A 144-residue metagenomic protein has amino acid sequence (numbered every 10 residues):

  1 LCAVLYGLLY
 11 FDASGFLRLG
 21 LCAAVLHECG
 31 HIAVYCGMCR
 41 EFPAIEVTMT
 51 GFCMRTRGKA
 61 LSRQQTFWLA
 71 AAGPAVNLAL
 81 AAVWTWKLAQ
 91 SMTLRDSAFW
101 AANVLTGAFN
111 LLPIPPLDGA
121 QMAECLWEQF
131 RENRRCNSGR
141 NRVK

Functional and structural regions predicted by a protein language model:
L1-K144: Hydrophobic transmembrane alpha-helices and their immediate loop junctions in multi-pass integral membrane proteins
